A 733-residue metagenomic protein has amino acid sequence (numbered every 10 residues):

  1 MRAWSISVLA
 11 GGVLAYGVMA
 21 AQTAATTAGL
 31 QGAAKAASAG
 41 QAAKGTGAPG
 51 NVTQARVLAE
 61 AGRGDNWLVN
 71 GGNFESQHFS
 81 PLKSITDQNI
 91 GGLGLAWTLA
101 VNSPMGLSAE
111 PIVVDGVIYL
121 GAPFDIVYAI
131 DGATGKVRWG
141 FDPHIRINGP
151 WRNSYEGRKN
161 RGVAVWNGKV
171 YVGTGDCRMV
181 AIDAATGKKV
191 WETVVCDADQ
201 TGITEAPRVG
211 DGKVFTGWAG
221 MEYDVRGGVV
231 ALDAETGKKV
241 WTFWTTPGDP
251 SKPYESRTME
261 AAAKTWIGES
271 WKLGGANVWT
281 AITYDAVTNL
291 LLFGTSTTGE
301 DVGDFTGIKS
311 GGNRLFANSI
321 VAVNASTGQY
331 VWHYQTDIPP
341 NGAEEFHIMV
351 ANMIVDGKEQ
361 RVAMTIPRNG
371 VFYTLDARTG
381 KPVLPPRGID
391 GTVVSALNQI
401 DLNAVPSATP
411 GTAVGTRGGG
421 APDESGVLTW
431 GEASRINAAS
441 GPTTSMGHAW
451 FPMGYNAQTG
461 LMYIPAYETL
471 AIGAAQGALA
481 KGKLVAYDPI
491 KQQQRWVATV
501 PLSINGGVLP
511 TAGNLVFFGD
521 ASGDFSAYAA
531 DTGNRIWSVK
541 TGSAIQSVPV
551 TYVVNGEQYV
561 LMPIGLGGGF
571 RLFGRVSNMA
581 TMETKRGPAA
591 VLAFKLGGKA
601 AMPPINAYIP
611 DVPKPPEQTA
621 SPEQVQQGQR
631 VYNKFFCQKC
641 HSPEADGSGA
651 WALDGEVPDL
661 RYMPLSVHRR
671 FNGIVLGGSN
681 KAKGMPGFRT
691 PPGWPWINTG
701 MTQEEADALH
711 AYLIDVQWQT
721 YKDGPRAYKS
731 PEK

Functional and structural regions predicted by a protein language model:
T27-L30, Q41, N606-Q626, K634-K639 (+2 more regions): Flexible coil segments in periplasmic/lumen-exposed cytochrome c-class electron-transfer proteins
G32-L95, D249-M259, A421-E432, Q476-K483 (+1 more regions): Blade/loop signatures of beta-propeller domains
W67, G519, M562-G568, G574 (+3 more regions): Extracytoplasmic electron-transfer domains, predominantly the class I c-type cytochrome c fold
W67-G71, P104-I126, R152-M179, G202-R226 (+8 more regions): Repeat-blade elements of multi-bladed beta-propeller folds
L99-E110, G140-A164, E192-A206, Y223 (+8 more regions): Extracytoplasmic beta-rich repeat domains
I182, G227-K238, N313-T327, T379 (+2 more regions): Beta-propeller blade signature
I203-K238, P340-I400, P410-G415, G431-S440 (+2 more regions): Repeat-solenoid scaffold signature
V550-I609: Blade-level signature of beta-propeller repeat domains, shared across WD40, Kelch, NHL, RCC1 and BNR/Asp-box propellers
